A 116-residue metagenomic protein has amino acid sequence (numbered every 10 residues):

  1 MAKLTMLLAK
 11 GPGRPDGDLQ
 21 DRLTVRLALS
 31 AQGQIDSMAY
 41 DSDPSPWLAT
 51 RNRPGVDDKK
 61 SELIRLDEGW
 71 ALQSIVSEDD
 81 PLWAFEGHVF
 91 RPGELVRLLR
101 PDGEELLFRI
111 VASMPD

Functional and structural regions predicted by a protein language model:
M1, R65-E68, F90-E94: A short, compositionally biased
M1-D41, P46, N52-R53: N-terminal intrinsically disordered, low-complexity, charge/repeat-rich segments that act as generic
L7-A9, R26-S30, D41, I64-L66 (+3 more regions): A structural detector for beta-sheet-dominated domains
P12-R14, W70, E104: Intrinsically disordered, low-complexity regions
G17-L19, G55, I64, F90 (+1 more regions): A generic structural signal for short, solvent-exposed coil/turn residues that cap or connect secondary-structure
G33-D36, N52-V56, L99-D102, V111: Short, surface-exposed, polar/charged, turn-prone segments marking secondary-structure boundaries
D41-P81: Short beta-strand/loop turn elements enriched in aromatics
L72-D116: Short, compact, well-ordered microdomains
